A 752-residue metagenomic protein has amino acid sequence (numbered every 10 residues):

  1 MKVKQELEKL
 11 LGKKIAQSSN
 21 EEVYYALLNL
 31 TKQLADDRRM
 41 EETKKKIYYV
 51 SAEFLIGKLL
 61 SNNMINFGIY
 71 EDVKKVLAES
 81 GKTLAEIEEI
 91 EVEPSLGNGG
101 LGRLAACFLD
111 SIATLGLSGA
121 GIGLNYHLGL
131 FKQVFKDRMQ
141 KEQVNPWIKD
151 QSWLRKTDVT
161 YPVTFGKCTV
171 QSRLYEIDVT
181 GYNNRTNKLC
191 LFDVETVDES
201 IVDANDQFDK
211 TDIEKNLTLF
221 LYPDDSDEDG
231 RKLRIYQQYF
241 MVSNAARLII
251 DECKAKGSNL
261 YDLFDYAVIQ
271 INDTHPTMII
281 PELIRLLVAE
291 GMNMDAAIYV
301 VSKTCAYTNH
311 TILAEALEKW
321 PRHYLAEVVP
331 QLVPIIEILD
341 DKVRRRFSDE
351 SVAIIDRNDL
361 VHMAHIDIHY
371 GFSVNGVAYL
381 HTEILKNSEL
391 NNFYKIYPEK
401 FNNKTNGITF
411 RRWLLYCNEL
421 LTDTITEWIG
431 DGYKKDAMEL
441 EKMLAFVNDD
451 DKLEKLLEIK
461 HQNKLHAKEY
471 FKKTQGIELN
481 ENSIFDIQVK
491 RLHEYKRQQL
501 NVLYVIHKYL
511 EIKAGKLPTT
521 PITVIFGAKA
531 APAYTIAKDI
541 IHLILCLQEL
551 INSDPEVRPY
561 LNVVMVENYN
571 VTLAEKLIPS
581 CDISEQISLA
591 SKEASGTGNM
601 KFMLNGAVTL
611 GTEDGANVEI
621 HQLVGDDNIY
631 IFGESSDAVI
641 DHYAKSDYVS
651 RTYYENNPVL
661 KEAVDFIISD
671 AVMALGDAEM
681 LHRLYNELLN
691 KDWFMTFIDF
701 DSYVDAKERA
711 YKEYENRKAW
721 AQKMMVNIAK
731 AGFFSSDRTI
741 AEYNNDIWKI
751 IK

Functional and structural regions predicted by a protein language model:
M1-K752: A conserved ligand/cofactor-binding region detector
